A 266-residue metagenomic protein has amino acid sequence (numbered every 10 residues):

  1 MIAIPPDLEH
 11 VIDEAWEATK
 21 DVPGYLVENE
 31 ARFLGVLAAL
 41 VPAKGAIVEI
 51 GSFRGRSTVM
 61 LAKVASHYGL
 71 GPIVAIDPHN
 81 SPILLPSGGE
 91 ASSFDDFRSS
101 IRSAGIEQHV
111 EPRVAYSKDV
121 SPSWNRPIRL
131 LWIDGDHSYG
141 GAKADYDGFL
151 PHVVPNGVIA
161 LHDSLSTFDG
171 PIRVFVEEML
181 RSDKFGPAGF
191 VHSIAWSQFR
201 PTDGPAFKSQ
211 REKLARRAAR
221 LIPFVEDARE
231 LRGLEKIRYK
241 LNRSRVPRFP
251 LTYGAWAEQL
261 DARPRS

Functional and structural regions predicted by a protein language model:
I2-D21, G35-S266: S-adenosylmethionine/decaboxylated-SAM
L26-F33: N-terminal pre-P-loop "Q-motif" helix
